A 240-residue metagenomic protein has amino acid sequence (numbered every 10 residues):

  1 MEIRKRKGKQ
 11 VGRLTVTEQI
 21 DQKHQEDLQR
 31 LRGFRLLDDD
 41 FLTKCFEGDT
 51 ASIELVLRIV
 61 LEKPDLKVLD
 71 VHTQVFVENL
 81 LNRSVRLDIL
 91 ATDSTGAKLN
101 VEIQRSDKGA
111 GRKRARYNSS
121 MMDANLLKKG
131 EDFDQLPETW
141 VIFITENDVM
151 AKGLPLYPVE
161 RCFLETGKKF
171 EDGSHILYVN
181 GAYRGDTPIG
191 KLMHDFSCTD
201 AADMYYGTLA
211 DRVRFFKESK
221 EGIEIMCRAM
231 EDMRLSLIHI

Functional and structural regions predicted by a protein language model:
E2-R32, T92, L99-Q104, G190-I238: Short, charged alpha-helical interaction segments and adjacent helix-coil junctions
R6, T17-Q22, T50-L55, E62-P64 (+2 more regions): Short acidic/polar alpha-helix capping motifs at helix-coil junctions
L28-R32, T43-K44, V179-Y183: A short, ordered amphipathic alpha-helix with a cationic face
G33-L36, E171-G173, K220: Short acidic (Asp/Glu) and glycine-rich catalytic loops that position anionic groups and cofactors
R35-D70: Acidic-basic catalytic patches of nuclease active cores, encompassing PD-(D/E)XK and other metal-cofactor nuclease
D70-S94: Active-site metal-binding core of divalent-cation-utilizing nuclease and nuclease-like domains
L87-G109, S119-S120: Internal catalytic or translocation cores that form aromatic/hydrophobic pockets or channels for amphipathic metabolites
Q104-F216: Mixed-charge intrinsically disordered linker/loop segments at interdomain junctions
